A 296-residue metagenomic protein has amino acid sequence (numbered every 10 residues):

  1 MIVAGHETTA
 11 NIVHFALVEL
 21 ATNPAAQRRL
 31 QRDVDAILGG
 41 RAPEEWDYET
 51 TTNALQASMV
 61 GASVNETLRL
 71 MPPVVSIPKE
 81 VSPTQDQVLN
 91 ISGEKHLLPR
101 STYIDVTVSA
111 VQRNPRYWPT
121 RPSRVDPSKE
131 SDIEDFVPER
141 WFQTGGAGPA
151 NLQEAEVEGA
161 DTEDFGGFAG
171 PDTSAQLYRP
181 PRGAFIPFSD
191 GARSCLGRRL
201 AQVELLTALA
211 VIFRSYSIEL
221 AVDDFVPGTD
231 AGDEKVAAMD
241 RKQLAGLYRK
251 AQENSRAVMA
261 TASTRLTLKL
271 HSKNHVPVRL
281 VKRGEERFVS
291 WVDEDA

Functional and structural regions predicted by a protein language model:
M1-D33, T67, Y103-D105, L205: Central I-helix of cytochrome P450 enzymes
I2, S92-E94, A184: Short, conserved secondary-structure segments in the cores of folded domains
N11, F15, S58-N65, R179-I186 (+1 more regions): A structural signal for well-ordered alpha-helical segments within the folded catalytic domains of diverse enzymes
T22-V74, P99-T102, D132, F225-G246 (+1 more regions): Cytochrome P450 I-helix active-site segment
P24-Q27, P180-P181, D190, S194 (+1 more regions): Cytochrome P450 heme-binding "Cys pocket" and the immediately downstream C-terminal segment
V106-A175: Conserved cytochrome P450 K-helix/beta-meander segment immediately N-terminal to the heme-binding cysteine loop
H271-A296: C-terminal helix/juxtamembrane-tail motif
